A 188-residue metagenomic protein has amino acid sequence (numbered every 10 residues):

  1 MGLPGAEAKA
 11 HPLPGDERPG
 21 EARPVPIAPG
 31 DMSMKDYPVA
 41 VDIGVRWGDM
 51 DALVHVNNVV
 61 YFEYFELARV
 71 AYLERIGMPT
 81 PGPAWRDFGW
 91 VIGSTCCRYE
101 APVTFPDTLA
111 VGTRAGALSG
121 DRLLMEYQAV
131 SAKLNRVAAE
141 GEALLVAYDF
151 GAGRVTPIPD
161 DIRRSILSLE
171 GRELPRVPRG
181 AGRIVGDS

Functional and structural regions predicted by a protein language model:
G2-L3, K9, L13-A110, G116-S188: Terminal targeting signals and extreme-terminal segments of soluble enzymes
